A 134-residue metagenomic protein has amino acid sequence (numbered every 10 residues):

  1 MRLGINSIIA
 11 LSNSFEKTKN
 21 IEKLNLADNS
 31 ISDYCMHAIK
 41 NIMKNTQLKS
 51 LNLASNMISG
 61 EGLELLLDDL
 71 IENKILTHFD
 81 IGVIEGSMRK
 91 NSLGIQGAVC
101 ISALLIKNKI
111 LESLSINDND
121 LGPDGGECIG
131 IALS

Functional and structural regions predicted by a protein language model:
M1-S134: Leucine-rich tandem repeat or coiled-coil scaffolds
